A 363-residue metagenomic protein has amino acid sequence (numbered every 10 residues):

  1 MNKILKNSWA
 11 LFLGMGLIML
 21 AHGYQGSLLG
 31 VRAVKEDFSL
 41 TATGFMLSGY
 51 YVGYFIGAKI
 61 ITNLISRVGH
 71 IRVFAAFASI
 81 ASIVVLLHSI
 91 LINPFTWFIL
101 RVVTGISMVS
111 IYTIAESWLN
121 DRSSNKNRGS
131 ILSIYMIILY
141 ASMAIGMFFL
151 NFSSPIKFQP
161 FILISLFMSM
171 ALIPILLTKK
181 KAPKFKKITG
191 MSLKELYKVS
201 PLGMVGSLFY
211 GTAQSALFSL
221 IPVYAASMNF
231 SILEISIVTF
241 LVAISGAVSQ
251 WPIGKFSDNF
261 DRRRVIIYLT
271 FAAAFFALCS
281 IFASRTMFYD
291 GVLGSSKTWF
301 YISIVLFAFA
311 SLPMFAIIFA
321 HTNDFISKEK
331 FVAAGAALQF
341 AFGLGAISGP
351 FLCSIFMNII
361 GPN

Functional and structural regions predicted by a protein language model:
N2-Y51, P201-S207, Q214-Y224, M228 (+1 more regions): Helix-loop boundary and gating motifs at the non-cytosolic
L40-T41, N125-Y135, I232-L233, I326-L338: Loop-to-transmembrane helix entry/capping segments in MFS-fold secondary transporters and related SLC/MFSD carriers
G57-H70, S154, S249-D261, M357-N358: Helix-to-loop junctions at the C-terminal end of transmembrane segments in multipass secondary transporters
R72-L86, S165, R264-C279: Structural signature of the two symmetry-related core transmembrane helices
F95-V103, T298-L306: Paired small-residue
V102-I137: Cytoplasmic helix-loop-helix junction between adjacent transmembrane helices in 12-TM secondary transporters
S110-S123, L312-I326: Intracellular juxtamembrane helix-capping segments at the cytosolic ends of symmetry-related transmembrane helices
L150-N151, S165-F185: C-terminal membrane-cytosol helix-exit motif in multi-pass small-molecule transporters
